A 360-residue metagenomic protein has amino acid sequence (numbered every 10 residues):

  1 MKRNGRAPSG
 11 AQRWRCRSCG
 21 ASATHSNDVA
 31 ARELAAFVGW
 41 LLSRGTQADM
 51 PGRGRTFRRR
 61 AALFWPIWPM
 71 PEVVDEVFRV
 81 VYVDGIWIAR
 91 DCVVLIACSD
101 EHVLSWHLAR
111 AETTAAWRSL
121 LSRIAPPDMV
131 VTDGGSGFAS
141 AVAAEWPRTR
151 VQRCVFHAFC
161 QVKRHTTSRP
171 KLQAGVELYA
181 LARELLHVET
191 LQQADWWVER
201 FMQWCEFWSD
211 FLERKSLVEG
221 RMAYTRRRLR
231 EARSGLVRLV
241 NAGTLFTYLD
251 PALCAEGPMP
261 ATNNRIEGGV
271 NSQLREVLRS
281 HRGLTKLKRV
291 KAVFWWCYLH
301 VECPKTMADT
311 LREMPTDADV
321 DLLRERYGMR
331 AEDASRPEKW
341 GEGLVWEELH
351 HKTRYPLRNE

Functional and structural regions predicted by a protein language model:
M1-S9: Short recognition patches in nucleic-acid-associated and regulatory proteins
P8, R15, S22, G52-R148: RNase H-like nuclease fold core
R13, G20, T24-A36, T132-G135 (+2 more regions): Acidic/histidine-rich catalytic cores and adjacent linkers of DNA breakage/strand-transfer/modification proteins
C16-C19, C154: Disulfide-bonded cysteines in secreted/extracellular proteins and peptides
L34-L42, P126-P127: Beta-sandwich/jellyroll recognition modules and their flexible linkers
L41-P51: Short, charged amphipathic recognition helices of the HTH superfamily and cognate SANT/SANTA-like modules
D133-S136, S140-A182: Conserved beta-strand -> loop -> alpha-helix junction used to position metal-binding or nucleic-acid-contacting
